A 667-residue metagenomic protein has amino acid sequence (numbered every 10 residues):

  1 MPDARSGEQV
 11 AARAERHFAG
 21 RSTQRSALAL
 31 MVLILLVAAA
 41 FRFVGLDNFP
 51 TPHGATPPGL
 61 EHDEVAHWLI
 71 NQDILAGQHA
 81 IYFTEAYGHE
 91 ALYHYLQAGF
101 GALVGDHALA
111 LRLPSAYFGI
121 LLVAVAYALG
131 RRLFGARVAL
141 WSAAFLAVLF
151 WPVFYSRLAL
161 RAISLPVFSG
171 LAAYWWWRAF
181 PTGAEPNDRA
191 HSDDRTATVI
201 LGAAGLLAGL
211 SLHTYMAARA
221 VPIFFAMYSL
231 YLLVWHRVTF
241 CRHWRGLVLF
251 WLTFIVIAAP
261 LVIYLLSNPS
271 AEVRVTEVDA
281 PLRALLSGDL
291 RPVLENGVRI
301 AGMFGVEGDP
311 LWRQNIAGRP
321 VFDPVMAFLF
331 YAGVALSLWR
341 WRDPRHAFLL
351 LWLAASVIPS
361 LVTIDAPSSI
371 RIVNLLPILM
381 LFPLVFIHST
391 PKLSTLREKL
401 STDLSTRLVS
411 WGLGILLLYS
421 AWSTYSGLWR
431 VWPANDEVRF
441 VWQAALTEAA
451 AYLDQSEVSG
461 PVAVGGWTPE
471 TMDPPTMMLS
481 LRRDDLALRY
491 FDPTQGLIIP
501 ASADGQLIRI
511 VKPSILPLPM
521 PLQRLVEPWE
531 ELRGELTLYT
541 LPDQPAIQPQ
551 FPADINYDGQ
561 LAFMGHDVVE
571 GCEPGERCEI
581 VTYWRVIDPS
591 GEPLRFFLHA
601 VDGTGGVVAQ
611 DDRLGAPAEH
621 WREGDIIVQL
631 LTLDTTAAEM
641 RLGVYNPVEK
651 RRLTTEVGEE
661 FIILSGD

Functional and structural regions predicted by a protein language model:
P2, V10-G288, P292, N296-H388: Membrane-integral, polyisoprenol-dependent glycosyltransferases of the GT-C/oligosaccharyltransferase superfamily
V32-L35, L381, I387-G427: Signature aromatic-anchored transmembrane alpha helix within multi-pass, membrane-resident enzymes that catalyze glycan
P52-G54, P320, R407-T494, F551-G559 (+1 more regions): Membrane-proximal, lumen/periplasm-facing interface regions of secretory-pathway glyco- and lipid-modifying enzymes
L453-D484, P574, C578-T604, G615 (+1 more regions): Short periplasmic/luminal acceptor-recognition loop of GT-C membrane glycosyltransferases, typified by
L488-D567, G571, C578-V581, E649-D667: Aromatic/acidic, Gly/Pro-rich catalytic loop(s) in extracytoplasmic/lumenal soluble domains of multi-pass membrane
G505-R509, T635-V648: Short, surface-exposed ligand- or partner-binding patches at beta-edge/loop junctions that are enriched in aromatics
I587-D588, T632-A638: Short, surface-exposed loop/turn segments at beta-strand-coil junctions that are enriched for proline with nearby
V608-D634: A beta-strand/beta-hairpin structural motif
